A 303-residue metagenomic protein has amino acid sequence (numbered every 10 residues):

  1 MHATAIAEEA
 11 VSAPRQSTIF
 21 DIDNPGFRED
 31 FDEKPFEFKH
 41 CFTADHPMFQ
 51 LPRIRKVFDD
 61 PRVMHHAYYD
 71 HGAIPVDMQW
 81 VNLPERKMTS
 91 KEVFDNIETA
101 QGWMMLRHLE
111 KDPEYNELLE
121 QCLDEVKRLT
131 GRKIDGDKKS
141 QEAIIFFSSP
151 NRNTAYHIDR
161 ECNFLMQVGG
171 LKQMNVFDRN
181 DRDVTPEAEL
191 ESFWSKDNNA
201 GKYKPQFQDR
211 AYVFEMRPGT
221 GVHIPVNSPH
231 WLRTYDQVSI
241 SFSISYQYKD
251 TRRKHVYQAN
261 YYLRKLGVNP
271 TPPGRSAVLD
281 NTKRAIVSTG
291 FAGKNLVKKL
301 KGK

Functional and structural regions predicted by a protein language model:
H2-D124, Y262-V268, F291-K303: Transition-metal
N24-G26, K91-D95, G131-D135, P150-Y156: Catalytic micro-motifs at enzyme active sites that drive phosphoryl/nucleotidyl and oxygen chemistry
E110-I145: A gly/proline- and charged-residue-enriched helix-loop-helix capping module
I144-I158, F177-D181: Conserved short histidine dyad/triad with adjacent acidic residue
N153, H157-N163, E189, D209-R210: A short beta-loop-beta micro-motif enriched in histidine and acidic residues
Q167-H223, S228-P229: Double-stranded beta-helix
E187, D236-R252: A short hydrophobic beta-strand segment most commonly corresponding to one strand of the jelly-roll/cupin
Q206-Q208, K254-T289: Active-site-adjacent segment of 2-oxoglutarate/Fe(II) JmjC oxygenases
